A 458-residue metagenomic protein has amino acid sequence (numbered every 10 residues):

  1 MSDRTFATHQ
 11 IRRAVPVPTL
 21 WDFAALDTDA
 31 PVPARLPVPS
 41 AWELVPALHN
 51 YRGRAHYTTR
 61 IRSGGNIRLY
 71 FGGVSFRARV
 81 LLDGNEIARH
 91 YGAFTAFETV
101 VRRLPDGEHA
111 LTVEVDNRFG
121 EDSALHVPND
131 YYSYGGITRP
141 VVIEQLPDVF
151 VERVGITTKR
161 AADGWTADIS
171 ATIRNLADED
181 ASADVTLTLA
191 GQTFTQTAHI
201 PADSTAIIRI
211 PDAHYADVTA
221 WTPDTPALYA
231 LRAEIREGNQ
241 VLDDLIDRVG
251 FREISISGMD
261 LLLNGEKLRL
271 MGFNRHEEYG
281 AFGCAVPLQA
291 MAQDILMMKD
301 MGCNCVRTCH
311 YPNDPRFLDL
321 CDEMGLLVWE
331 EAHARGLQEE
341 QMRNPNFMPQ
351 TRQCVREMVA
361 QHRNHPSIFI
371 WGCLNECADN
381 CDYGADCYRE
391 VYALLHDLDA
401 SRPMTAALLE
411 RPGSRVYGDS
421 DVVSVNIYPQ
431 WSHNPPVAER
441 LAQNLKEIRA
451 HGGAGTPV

Functional and structural regions predicted by a protein language model:
D3-T8, V15, F23-L26, R52-F150 (+2 more regions): Accessory beta-strand-rich segments of carbohydrate-active enzymes
T8, V154-G155, R232-M298, T405: N-terminal carbohydrate-binding accessory modules
I67, V80-L82, W165-I200, A206-I208: Beta-strand-rich binding/interaction modules
L81-I87, A190, G238, N264-G265: Short strand-turn-strand beta-turns centered on an Asx-Gly dipeptide
G84, V141, Y229, G265 (+3 more regions): Conserved, mostly hydrophobic/aromatic
A96-R102, T205-A213: Exposed aromatic-hydrophobic patches
H214-L228: Short glycine/proline/serine/threonine-rich loop/turn segments at secondary-structure transition edges
I295, C305-V458: Substrate-binding/catalytic cleft of secreted carbohydrate-active enzymes, primarily glycoside hydrolases
